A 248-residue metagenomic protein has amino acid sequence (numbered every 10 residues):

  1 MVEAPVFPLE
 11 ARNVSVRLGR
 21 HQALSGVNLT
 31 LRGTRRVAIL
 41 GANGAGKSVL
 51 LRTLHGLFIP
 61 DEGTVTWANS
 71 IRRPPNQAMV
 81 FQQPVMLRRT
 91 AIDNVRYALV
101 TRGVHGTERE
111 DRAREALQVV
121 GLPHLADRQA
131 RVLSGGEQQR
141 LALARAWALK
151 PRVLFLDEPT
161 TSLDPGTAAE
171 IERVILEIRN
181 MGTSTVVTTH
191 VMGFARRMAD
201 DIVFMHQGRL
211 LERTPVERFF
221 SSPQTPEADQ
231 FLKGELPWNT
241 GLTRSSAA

Functional and structural regions predicted by a protein language model:
H55: Helix-to-loop junction immediately C-terminal to a conserved catalytic motif
T107-L125: Conserved ABC ATPase "signature" region
Q129-L133, E137: Conserved ABC ATPase signature
L154-D157: Catalytic Walker B motif of ABC-type/P-loop ATPase nucleotide-binding domains
P165-T167: Helix N-cap at the start of a conserved alpha-helix in ABC-type nucleotide-binding domains
T189-H190: H-loop/switch region of ABC-family ATPase nucleotide-binding domains
